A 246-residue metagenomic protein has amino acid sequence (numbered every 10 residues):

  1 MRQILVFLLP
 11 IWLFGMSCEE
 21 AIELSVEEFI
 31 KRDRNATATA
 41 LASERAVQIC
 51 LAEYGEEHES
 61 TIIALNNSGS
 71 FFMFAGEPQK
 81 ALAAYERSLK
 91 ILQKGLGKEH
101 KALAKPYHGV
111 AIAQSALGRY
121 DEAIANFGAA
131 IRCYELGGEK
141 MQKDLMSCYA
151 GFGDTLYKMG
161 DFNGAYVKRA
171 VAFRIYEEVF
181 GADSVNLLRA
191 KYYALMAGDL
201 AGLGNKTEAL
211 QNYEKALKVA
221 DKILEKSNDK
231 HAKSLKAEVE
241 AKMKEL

Functional and structural regions predicted by a protein language model:
M1-E20: Classical Sec-dependent N-terminal signal peptides that target proteins to the secretory pathway
I22-D33, E44, E59-F74, K101-A116 (+3 more regions): Conserved alpha-helical positions within TPR/SEL1-like repeat arrays
N35-A36, P78, Y120, F127 (+3 more regions): TPR-repeat structural position
S43-E44, C50, Y85, L92 (+6 more regions): Hydrophobic/aromatic packing residues within the alpha-helices of TPR/SEL1-like helical repeat arrays
A52-E56, K94-K98, L136-K140, E178-D183 (+1 more regions): Short coil/turn linkers that connect adjacent helices within long alpha-helical scaffolds, especially alpha-solenoid
A83-D121, A125, Y134-E135, A150: Surface-exposed, polar helix/loop patches in the mature regions of secreted/periplasmic/lumenal proteins that form
K218, K222-L246: Terminal, low-structured helical/coil segments at or just beyond the last alpha-helical repeat
